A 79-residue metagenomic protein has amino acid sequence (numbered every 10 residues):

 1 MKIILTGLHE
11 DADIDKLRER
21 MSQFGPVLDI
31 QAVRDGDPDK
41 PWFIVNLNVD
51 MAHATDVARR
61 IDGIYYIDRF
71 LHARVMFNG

Functional and structural regions predicted by a protein language model:
M1-R74: Canonical RRM/RBD RNA-binding surface and closely related RRM-like beta-sheet modules in eukaryotic RNA-binding proteins
M76-G79: Glycine-rich beta-strand-turn "strand-cap" elements at beta-sheet edges
